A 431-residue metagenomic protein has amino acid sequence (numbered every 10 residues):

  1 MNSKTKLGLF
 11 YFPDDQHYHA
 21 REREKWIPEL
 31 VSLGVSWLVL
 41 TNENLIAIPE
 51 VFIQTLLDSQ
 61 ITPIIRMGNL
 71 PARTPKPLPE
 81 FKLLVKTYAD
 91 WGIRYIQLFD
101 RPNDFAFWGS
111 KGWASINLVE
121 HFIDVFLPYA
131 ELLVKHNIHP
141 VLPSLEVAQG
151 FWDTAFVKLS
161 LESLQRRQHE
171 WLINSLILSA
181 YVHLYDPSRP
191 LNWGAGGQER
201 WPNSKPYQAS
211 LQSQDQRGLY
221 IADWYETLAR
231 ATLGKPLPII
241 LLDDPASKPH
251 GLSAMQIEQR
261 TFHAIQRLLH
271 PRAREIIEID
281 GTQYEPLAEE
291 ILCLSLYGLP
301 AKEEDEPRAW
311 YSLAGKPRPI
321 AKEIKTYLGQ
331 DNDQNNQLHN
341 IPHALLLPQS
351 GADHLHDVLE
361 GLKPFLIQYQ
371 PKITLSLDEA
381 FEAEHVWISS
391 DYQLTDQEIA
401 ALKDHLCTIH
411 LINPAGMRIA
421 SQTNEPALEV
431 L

Functional and structural regions predicted by a protein language model:
K4-R21, W26-E29, Q60, H250-L345 (+2 more regions): Aromatic-rich peripheral "rim/lid" segments of glycoside hydrolase catalytic domains that contact and position glycan
L9, D15-I48, T55, T62-I64 (+2 more regions): Catalytic domains of carbohydrate-active enzymes, especially glycoside hydrolases
L9-R23, S36-V51, L70-P79, N103-A106 (+6 more regions): Acidic-and-aromatic substrate-binding clefts and catalytic sites of carbohydrate-active enzymes
A20-W26, L45-Q54, P77-V85, F151-H169 (+4 more regions): Alpha-helical scaffolding within the catalytic cores of extracellular/periplasmic polymer-degrading hydrolases
L40, I65-M67, R94, D100 (+5 more regions): Aromatic- and acid-rich polysaccharide-binding/catalytic face of secreted or lumenal carbohydrate-active enzymes
V51-T154, L241, L402-A415, Q422: Substrate-binding cleft of extracellular glycoside hydrolase catalytic domains
D124, E131, G218-E285: Catalytic-core region of carbohydrate-active enzymes that cleave or remodel glycosidic bonds
Q334-L431: Extracellular glycan-binding segments that recognize GlcNAc-based cell-wall polysaccharides
